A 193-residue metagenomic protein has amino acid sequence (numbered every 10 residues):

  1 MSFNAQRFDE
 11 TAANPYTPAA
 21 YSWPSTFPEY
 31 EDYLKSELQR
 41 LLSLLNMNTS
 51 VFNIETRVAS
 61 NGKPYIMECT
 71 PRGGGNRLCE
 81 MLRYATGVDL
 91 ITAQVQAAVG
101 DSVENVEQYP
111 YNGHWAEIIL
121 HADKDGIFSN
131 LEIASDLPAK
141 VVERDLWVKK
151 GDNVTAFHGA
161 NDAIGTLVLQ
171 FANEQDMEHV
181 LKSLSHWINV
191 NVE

Functional and structural regions predicted by a protein language model:
M1-M47, V51, V58, T70-A93 (+1 more regions): ATP-dependent carboxylate/phosphate-activation module, predominantly the ATP-grasp catalytic core and closely related
A20-P24, T56, L120, L167-L169: Short beta-strand element of the conserved SAM-dependent methyltransferase core
V51-N53, G113: Short beta-strand-initiation
E55-R57, E107-Q108: Short, solvent-exposed loop/turn elements at beta->coil junctions and helix N-caps that rim active or binding pockets
V58-G62, D123-K124: Short acidic-glycine loop/turn motifs at beta-strand connectors
Y65-E68: Protein kinase-like catalytic core scaffold
V95-E193: Peripheral (often C-terminal) accessory segments that flank ATP-dependent C-N-forming ligase machineries
